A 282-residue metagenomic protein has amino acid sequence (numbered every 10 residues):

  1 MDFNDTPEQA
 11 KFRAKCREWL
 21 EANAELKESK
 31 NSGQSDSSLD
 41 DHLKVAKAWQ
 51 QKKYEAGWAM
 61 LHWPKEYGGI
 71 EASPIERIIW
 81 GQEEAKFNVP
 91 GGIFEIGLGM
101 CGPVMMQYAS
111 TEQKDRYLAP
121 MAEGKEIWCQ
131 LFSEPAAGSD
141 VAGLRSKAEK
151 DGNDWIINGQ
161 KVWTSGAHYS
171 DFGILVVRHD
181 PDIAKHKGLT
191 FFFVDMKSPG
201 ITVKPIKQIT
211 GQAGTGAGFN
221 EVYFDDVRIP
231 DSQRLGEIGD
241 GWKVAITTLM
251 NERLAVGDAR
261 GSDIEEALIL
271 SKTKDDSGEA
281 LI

Functional and structural regions predicted by a protein language model:
P7, F12, T202-I282: Glycine-rich beta->alpha junctions and the first turn(s) of the following alpha-helix
Q9, L20, G57, P64 (+6 more regions): Buried hydrophobic positions in well-ordered alpha/beta secondary-structure cores of metabolic enzymes
K47-K125, G166-F172, E252: Internal helix-loop-helix
G57, W80-A85, V176-V177, V194-I201 (+1 more regions): Short Ser/Thr-interspersed hydrophobic loop/turn segments at strand-loop and sheet-helix junctions that line or gate
G124-F132: A short, Trp-centered hydrophobic/proline-enriched beta-strand micro-motif
A137-D140, W155: Hydrophobic, small-residue-rich alpha-helical packing segments that form membrane-like cores
S146-E149: A structural signal for short hydrophobic beta-strand segments in well-ordered beta-sheet cores
N153, N158-K204: A short core secondary-structure module
